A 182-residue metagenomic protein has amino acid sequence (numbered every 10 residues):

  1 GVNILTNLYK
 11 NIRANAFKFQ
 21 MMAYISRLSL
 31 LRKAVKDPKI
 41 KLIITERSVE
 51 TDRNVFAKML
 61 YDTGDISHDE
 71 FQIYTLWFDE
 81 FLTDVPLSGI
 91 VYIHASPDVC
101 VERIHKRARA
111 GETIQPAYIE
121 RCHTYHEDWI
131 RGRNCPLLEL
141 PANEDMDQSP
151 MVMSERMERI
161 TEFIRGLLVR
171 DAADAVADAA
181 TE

Functional and structural regions predicted by a protein language model:
G1-S26, V55: Conserved substrate/cofactor phosphate-moiety recognition/catalytic segment in nucleotide-dependent phosphotransferases
F19, Y24-S67: A basic- and aromatic-enriched beta-loop-alpha substructure that forms the phosphate/nucleotide- and DNA/RNA-contacting
I25, P38, I66, T83-D84 (+1 more regions): Conformational switch/transducer regions in large eukaryotic molecular machines and scaffolds
L28, R32, F78-D79, E127 (+1 more regions): Generic structural signal for well-ordered alpha-helical scaffold segments
T45, G89-V91, P136-L140: Hydrophobic/aromatic beta-strand patches that form the interior of the parallel beta-sheet core in alpha/beta enzyme
S48-V49, S96, N143: Anionic group-transfer/hydrolysis microenvironments
R53-Y125: A glycine- and Lys/Arg-enriched "phosphate-lid" helix/loop adjacent to the NTP-binding pocket of small-molecule kinases
V101-E182: NTP-dependent small-molecule kinase module
